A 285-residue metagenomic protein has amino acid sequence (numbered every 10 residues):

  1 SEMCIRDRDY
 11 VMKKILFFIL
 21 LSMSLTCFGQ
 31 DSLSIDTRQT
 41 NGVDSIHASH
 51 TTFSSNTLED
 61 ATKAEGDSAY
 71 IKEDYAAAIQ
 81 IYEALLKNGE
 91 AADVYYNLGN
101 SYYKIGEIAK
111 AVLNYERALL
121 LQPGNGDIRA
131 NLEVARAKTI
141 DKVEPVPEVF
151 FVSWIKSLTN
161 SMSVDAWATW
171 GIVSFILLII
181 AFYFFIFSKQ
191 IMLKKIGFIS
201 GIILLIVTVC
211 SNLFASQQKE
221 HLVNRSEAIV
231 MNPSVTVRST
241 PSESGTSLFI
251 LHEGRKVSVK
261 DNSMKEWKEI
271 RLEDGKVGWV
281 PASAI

Functional and structural regions predicted by a protein language model:
S1-I5: Short, small-residue-biased leader/transition segments that mark boundaries at the very start of proteins
D141-I186: Membrane-embedded alpha-helical segments of integral membrane proteins
L248-A282: SH3/SH3-like beta-barrel superfamily modules
